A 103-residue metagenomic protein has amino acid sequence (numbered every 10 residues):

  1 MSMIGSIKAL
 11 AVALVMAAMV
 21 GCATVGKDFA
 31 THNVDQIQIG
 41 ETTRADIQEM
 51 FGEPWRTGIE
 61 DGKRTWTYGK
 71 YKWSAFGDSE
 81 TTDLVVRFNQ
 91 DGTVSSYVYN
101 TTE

Functional and structural regions predicted by a protein language model:
M1-A11: Bacterial N-terminal signal peptides that target proteins for export
A18-G21: C-terminal motif of bacterial Sec signal peptides marking the signal peptidase cleavage site
A23-E103: Residues within mature, well-folded domains
